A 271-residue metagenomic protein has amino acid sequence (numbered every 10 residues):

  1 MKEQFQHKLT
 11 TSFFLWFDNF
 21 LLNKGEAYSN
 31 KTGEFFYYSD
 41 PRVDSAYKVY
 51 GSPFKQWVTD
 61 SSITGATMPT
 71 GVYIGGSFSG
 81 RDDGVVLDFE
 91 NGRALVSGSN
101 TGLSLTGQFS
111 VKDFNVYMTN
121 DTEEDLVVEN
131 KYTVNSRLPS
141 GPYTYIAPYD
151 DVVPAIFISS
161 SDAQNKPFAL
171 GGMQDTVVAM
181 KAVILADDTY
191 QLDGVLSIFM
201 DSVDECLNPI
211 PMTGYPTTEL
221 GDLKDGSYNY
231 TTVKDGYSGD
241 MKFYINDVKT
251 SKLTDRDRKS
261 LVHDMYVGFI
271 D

Functional and structural regions predicted by a protein language model:
M1-S29, S161-V177, K224-D271: Short, charged interaction patches at domain edges and termini
K2-S104, Q108-E124: Extended beta-strand solenoid/passenger and fiber regions
A66, S99, S110-F114, S161-A163 (+2 more regions): Generic structural motif
V72, L105-G107, I158, A182 (+1 more regions): Generic structural hydrophobic/aromatic packing signal, biased to beta-strands
V111-Y143: Glycine/proline-rich low-complexity spacer/linker segments in large multi-domain proteins
E124-V127, D175-M180, M200-E205: Short, low-complexity, polar/charged sequence segments that are solvent-exposed and flexible
T133-L196, K249-D257: Short, solvent-exposed beta-alpha or beta-beta edge segments that form flexible loop/patches at the rim of ligand
Y190-I198, S202-F243: Intrinsically disordered, low-complexity segments enriched in Gly and acidic/Ser/Thr residues that form flexible
